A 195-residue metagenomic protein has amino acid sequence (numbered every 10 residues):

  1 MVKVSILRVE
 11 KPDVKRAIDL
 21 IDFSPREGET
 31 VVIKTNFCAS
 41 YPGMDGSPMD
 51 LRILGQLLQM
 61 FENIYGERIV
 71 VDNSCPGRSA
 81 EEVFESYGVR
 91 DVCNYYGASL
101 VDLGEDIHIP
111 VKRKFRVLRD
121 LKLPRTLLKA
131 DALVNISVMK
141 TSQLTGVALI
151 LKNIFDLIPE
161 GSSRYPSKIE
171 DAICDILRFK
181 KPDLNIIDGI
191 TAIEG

Functional and structural regions predicted by a protein language model:
M1-G195: N-terminal and secondary-structure boundary signal
